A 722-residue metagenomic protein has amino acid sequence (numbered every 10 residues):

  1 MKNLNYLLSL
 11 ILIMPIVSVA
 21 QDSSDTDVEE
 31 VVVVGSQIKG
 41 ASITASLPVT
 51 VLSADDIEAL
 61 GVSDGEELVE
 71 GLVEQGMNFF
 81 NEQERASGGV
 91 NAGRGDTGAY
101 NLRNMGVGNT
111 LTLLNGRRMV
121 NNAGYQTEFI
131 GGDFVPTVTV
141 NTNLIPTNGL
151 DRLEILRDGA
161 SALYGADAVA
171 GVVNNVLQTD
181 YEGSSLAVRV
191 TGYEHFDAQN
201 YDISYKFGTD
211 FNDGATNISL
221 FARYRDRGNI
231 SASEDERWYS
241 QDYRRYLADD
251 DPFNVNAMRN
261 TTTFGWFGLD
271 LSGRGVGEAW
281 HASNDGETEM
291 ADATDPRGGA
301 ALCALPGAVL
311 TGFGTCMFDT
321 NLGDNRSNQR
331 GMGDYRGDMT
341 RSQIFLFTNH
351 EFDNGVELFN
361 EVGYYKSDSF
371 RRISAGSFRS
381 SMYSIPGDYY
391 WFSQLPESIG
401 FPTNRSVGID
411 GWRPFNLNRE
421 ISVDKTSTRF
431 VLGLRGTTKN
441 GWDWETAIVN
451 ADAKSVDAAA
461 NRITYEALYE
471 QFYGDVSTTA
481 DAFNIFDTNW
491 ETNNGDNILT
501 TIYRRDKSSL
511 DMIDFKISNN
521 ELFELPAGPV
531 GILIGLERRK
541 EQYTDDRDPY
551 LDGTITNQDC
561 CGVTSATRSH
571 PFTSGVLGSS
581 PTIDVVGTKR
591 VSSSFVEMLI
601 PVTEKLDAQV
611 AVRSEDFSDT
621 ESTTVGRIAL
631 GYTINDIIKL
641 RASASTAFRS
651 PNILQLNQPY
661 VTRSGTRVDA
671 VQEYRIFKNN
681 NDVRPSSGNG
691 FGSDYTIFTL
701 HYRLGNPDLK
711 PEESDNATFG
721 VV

Functional and structural regions predicted by a protein language model:
M1-G71, Q75, R103, T142-I145 (+6 more regions): N-terminal Sec signal peptide and the immediately downstream disordered periplasmic leader that contains the TonB box
S23-D25, I145, D180-G183, N212-A215 (+7 more regions): Short loop/turn motifs that connect adjacent beta-strands in outer-membrane beta-barrel proteins
L47-N101, G106-V107, R117-T142, E154-S161: Periplasmic N-terminal accessory/gating domains of Gram-negative outer-membrane beta-barrel systems
L68, L111, V172-L177, S185-G192 (+7 more regions): Predominantly transmembrane beta-strands of Gram-negative outer membrane beta-barrel pores used for transport
G98, G171, E182, Y201-Y205 (+7 more regions): Hydrophobic, lipid-facing positions within transmembrane beta-strands of outer-membrane proteins
T110, L114, R118-M119, F134-R189 (+1 more regions): A beta-strand signature from Gram-negative outer-membrane beta-barrel systems, especially the internal plug domain
G124, G228-I230, R237-R245, T294-M339 (+4 more regions): Surface-exposed, low-complexity loop segments enriched in small/polar and acidic residues
S184-L186, I218-L220, L358-N360, W444-T446 (+5 more regions): Transmembrane beta-strands of outer-membrane beta-barrel proteins
